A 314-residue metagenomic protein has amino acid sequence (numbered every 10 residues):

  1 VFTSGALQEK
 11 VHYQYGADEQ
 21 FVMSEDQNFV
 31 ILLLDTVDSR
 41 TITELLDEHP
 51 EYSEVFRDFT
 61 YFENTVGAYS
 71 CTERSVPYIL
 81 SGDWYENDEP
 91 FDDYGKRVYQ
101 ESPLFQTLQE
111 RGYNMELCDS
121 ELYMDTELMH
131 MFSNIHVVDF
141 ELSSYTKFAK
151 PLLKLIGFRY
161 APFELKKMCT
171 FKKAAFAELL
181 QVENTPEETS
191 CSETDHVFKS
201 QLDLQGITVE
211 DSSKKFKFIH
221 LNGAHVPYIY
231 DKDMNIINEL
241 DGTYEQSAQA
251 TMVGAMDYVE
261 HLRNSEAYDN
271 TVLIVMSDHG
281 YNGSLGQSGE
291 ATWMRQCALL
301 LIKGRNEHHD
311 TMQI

Functional and structural regions predicted by a protein language model:
V1-I314: Catalytic domains that recognize anionic headgroups
